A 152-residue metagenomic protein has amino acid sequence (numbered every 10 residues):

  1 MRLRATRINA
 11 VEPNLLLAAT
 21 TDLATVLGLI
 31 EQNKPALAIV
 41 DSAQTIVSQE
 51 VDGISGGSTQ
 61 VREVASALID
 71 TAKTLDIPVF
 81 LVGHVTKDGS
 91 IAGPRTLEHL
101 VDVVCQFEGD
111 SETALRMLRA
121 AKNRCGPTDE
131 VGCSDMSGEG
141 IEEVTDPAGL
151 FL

Functional and structural regions predicted by a protein language model:
M1-D70: Conserved inter-motif catalytic segment of the P-loop NTP-binding fold
A5, S90-L100: Short regulatory helix/loop adjacent to the ATP-binding pocket of P-loop NTPases
P13-N14, K73, S90, F107 (+2 more regions): Active-site phosphate-binding and catalytic loops of NTP-dependent enzymes
L16-L17, A38-V40, P78-H84, A120: Structural recognition of the conserved hydrophobic beta-strand(s) that form the central parallel beta-sheet of P-loop
T20-T25, T86-S90, E112-T113: Short acidic loop-to-helix transition motifs that present clustered carboxylates
E31-A38, Q44-I46, L100, G109-L152: Conserved P-loop NTPase
I46-E50, V85-A92: Short, solvent-exposed loop/turn segments at secondary-structure junctions
T59-F80, H84, L100-S111: Substrate-engagement module of ASCE P-loop NTPases
